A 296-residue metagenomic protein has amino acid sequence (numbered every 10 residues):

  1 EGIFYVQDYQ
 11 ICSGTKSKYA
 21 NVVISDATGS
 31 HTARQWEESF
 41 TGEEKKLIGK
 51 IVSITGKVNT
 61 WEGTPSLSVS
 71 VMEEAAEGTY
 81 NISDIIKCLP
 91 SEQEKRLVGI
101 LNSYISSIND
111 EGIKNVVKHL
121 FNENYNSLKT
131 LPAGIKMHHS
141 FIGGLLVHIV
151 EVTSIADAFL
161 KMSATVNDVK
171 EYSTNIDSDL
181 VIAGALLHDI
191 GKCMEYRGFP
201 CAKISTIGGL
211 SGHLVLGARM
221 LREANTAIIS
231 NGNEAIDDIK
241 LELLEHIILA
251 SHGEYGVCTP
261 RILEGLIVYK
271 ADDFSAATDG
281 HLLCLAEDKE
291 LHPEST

Functional and structural regions predicted by a protein language model:
E1, E38-T55: Short nucleic-acid-contacting surface segments enriched for D/E, G, S/T with interspersed K/R
E1-G14: Structural detector for short beta-strands of small beta-barrel domains
F4, G49, V152, D272: Divalent metal-coordination and catalytic microenvironments
S13-Q35: OB-fold (S1/OB) nucleic-acid-binding surfaces
K57-E62: Short, charged beta-turn/beta-strand-edge "cap" motif at the junction between a beta-strand and an adjacent loop
T64-P132: Extended, charge-rich, solvent-exposed interface segments
I113-D157, L187-E195: A short mid-domain helix/strand-loop element embedded in enzyme catalytic domains that forms or borders the active-site
M137-F141, H148, F159, A164-T165 (+1 more regions): Divalent metal-dependent catalytic cores for phosphoryl transfer on phosphate-bearing substrates
